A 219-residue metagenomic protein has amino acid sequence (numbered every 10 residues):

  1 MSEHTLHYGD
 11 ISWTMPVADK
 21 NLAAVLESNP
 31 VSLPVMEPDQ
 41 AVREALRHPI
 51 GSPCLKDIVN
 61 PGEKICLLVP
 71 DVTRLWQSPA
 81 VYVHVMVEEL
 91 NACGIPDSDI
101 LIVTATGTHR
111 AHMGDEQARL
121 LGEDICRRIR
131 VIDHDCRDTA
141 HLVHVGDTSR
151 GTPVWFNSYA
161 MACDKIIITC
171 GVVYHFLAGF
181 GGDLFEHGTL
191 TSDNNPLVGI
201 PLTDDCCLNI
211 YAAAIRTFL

Functional and structural regions predicted by a protein language model:
M1-E44: N-terminal amphipathic/basic leader segments beginning at the initiator methionine
T14-P16, A24-L26, W76-Q77, I168-T169 (+1 more regions): Short helix/loop capping segments that flank catalytic or ligand/cofactor-binding pockets
I50-C66, G94-D97: Glycine-rich phosphate/diphosphate-binding loops that line cofactor/substrate pockets in enzymes
P70-V81, T106-H112, G171-F176: Gly/Ser/Thr-rich loops at beta-strand to alpha-helix junctions that form or flank small-molecule/cofactor-binding
L75-I95: Histidine-anchored nucleotide/phosphate-binding helix
D97-G107: Short internal beta-strands
A111-G181: An acidic, phosphate/nucleotide-engaging active-site surface
L184-L219: Extended, low-polarity segments enriched in aliphatic/aromatic residues
